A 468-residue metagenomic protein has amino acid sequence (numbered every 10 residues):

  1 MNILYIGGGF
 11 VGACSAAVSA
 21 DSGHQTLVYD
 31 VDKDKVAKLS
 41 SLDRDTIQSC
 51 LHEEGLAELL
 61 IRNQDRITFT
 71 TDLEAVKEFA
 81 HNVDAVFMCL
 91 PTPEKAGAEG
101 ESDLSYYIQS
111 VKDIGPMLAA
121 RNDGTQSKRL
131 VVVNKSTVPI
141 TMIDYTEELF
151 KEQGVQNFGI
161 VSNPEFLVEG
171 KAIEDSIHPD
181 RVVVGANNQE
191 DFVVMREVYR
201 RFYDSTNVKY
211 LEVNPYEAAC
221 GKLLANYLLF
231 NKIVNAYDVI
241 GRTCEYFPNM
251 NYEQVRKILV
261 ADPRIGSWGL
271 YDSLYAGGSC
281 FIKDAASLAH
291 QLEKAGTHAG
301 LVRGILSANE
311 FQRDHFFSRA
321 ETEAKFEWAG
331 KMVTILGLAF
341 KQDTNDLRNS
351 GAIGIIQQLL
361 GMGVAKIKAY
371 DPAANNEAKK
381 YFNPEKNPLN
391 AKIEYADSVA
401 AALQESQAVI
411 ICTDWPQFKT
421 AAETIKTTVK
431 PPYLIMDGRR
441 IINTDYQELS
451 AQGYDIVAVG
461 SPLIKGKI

Functional and structural regions predicted by a protein language model:
M1-I468: Structural/interface elements that position substrates and couple domains in central-metabolism enzymes
